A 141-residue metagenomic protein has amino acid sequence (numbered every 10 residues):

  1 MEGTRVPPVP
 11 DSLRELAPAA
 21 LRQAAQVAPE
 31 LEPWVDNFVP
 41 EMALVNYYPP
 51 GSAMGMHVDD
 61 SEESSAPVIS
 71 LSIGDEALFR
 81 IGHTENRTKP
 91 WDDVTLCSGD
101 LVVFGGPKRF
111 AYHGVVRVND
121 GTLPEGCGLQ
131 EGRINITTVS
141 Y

Functional and structural regions predicted by a protein language model:
M1-Y141: Non-heme Fe(II) oxygenase metal-center motifs and adjacent flexible, charged/small-residue loops
